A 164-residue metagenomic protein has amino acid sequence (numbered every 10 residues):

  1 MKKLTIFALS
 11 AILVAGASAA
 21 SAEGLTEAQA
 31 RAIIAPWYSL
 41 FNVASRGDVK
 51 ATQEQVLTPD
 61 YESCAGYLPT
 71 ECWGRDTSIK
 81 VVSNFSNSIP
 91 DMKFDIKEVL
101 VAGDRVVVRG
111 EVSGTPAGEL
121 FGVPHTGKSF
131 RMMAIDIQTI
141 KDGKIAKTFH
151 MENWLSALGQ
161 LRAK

Functional and structural regions predicted by a protein language model:
M1-A8: Bacterial N-terminal signal peptides that target proteins for export
S18-A22: Sec/Tat signal peptide C-region and signal peptidase I cleavage site
E23-D60: Short acidic-aromatic low-complexity motifs
D48-G103: A solvent-exposed, acidic/Ser-Thr-rich amphipathic alpha-helical stretch
E98-L100, V112-G114, E152: A mature extracytoplasmic/lumenal domain signature
V99-V107, T139-A146: A short, structured loop/turn motif at beta-sheet edges
E111-K141: Exposed beta-sheet edge and beta->alpha loop/turn motif
A146-K164: Low-complexity, intrinsically disordered terminal/linker segments enriched in charged and Gly/Pro repeats
